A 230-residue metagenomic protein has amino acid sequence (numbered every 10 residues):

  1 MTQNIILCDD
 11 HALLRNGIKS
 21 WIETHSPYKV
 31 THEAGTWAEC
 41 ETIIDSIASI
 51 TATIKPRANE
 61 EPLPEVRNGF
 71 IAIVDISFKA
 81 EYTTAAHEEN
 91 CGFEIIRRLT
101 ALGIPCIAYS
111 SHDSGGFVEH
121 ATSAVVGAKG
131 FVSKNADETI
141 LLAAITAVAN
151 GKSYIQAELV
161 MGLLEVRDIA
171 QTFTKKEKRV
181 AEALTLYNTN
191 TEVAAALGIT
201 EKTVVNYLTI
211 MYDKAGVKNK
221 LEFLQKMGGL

Functional and structural regions predicted by a protein language model:
M1-E158: N-terminal regulatory/sensing modules of transcriptional regulators
S20, E182, N206, D213 (+1 more regions): DNA-binding alpha-helical recognition surfaces that contact promoter or target DNA
S26-P27, L99-P105, D168-A170, L186 (+1 more regions): Short glycine/proline-enriched coil/turn segments at helix->beta-strand junctions
H32-E33, L186, G216: A structural signal for short, well-ordered beta-strand elements
G35-E39, T189, N219: Alpha-helix N-cap recognition
M161-T203, T209: Helix-turn-helix DNA-binding segment
A195, T209-L230: Basic, Lys/Arg-enriched C-terminal extension of HTH/homeodomain DNA-binding domains
